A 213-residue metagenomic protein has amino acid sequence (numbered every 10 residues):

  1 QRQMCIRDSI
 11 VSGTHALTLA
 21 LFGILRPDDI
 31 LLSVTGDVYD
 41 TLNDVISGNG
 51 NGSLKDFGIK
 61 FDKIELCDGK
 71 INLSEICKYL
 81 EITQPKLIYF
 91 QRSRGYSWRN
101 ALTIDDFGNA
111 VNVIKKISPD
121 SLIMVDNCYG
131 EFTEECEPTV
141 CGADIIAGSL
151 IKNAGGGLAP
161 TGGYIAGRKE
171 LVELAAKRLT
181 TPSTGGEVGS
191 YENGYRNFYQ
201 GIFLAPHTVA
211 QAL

Functional and structural regions predicted by a protein language model:
R2-I6: Short, small-residue-biased leader/transition segments that mark boundaries at the very start of proteins
V11-Q211: Conserved PLP-enzyme active-site core in the AAT-like
